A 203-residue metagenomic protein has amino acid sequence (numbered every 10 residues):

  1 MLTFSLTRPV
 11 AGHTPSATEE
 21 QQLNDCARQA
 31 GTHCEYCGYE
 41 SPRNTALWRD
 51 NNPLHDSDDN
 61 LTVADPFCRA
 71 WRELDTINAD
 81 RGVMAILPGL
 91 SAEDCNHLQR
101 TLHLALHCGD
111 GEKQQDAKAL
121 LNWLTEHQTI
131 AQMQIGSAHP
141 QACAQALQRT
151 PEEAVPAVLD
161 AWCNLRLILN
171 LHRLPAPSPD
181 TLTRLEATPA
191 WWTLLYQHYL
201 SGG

Functional and structural regions predicted by a protein language model:
M1-Q21: N-terminal, Lys/Arg-enriched amphipathic/low-complexity engagement segments that precede the first folded domain
P15-Q22, H33-V83: Histidine-centered nuclease catalytic patch
P66-A146: Domain-exit/linker segments immediately C-terminal to small folded modules
W123-G203: C-terminal, charged low-complexity interaction regions
